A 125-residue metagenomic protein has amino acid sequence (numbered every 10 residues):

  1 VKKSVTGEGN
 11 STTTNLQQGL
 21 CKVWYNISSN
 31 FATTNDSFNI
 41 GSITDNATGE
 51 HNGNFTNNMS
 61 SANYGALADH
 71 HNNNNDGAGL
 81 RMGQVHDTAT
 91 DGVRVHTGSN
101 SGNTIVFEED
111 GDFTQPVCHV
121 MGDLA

Functional and structural regions predicted by a protein language model:
V1-M59, F107-A125: Extracellular receptor-binding modules and their adjoining Ser/Thr/Gly/Asp/Asn-rich linkers
N63-H70: Change to "...patches in solvent-exposed regions of secreted, membrane-anchored, or virion-exposed structural
H71-A125: Extracellular jelly-roll beta-sandwich "head" domains, especially the C-terminal globular C1q domain
